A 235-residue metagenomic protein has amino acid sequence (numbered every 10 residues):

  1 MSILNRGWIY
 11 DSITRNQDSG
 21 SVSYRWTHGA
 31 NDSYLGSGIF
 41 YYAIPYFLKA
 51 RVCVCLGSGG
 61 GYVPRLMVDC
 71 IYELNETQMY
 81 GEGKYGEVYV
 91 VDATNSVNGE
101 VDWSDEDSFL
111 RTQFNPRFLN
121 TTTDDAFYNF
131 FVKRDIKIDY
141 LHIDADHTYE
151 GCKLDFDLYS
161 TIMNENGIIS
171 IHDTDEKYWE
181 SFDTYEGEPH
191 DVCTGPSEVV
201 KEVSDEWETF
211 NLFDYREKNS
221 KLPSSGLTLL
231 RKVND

Functional and structural regions predicted by a protein language model:
M1-I39, F127: Mobile, glycine- and charge-enriched loop segments and immediately flanking short secondary-structure elements within
Y24-D32, Y42-D235: S-adenosylmethionine/decaboxylated-SAM
